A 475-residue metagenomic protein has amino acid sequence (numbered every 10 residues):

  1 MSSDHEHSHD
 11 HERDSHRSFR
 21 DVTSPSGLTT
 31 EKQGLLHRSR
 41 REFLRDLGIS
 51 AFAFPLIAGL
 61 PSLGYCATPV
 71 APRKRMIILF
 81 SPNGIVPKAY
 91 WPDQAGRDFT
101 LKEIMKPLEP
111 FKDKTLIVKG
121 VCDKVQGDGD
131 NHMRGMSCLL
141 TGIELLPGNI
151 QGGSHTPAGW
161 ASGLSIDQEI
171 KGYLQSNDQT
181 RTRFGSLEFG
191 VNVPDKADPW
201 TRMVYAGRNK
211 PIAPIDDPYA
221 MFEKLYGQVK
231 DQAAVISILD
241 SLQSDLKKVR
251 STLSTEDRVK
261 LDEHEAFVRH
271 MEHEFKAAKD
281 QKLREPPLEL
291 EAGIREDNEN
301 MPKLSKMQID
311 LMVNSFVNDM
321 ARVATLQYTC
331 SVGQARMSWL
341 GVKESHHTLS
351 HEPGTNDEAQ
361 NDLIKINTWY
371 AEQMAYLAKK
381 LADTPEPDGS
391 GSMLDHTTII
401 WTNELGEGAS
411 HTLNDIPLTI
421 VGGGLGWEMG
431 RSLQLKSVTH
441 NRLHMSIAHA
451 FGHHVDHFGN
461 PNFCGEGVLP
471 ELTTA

Functional and structural regions predicted by a protein language model:
S2-A475: Ligand-binding pockets and gating/stacking loops
